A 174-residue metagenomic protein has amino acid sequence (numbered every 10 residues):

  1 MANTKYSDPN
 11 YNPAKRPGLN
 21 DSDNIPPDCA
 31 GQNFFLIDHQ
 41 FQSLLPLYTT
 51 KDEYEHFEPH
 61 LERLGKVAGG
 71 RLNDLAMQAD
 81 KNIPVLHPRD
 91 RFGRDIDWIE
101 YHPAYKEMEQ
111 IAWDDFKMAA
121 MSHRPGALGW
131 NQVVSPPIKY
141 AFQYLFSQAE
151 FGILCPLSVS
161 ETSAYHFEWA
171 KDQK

Functional and structural regions predicted by a protein language model:
M1-N131: Extended, charge-enriched "interface" segments that sit outside catalytic cores
A104, E109-K174: Glycine-rich flavin
